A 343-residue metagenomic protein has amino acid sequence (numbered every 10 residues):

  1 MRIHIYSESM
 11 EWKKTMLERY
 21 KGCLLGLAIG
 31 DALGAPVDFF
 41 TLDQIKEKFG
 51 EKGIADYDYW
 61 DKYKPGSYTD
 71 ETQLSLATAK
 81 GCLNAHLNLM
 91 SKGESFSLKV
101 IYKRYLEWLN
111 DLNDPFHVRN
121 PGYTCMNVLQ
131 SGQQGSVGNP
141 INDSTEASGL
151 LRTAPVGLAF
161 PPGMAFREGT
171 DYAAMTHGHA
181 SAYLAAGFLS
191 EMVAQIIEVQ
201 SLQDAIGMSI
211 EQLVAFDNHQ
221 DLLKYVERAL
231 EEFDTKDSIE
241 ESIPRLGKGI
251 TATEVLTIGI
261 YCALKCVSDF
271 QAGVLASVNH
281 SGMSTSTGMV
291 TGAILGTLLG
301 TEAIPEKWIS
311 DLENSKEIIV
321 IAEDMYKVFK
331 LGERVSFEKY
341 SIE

Functional and structural regions predicted by a protein language model:
R2-E343: Structured, active/binding-site neighborhoods that engage oxygen-rich ligands
